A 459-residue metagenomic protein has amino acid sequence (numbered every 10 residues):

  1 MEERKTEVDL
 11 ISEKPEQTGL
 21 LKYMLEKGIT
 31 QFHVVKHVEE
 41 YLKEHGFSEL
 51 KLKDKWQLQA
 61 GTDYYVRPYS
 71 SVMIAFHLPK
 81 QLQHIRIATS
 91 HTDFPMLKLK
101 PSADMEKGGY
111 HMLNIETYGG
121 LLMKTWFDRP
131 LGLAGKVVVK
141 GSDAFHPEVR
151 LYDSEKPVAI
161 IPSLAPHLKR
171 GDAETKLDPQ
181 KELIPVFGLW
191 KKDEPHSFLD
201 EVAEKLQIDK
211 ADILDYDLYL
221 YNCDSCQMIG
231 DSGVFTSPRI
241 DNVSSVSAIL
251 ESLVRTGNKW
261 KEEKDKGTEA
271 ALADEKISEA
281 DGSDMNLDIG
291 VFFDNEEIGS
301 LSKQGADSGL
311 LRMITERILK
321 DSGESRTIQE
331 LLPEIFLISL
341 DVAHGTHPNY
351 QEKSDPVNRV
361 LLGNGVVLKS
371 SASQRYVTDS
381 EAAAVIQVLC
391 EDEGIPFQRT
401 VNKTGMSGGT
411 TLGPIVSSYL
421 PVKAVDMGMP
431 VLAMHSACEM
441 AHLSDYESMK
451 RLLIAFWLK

Functional and structural regions predicted by a protein language model:
M1-K459: N-terminal hydrophobic/helix-forming segments and targeting peptides
